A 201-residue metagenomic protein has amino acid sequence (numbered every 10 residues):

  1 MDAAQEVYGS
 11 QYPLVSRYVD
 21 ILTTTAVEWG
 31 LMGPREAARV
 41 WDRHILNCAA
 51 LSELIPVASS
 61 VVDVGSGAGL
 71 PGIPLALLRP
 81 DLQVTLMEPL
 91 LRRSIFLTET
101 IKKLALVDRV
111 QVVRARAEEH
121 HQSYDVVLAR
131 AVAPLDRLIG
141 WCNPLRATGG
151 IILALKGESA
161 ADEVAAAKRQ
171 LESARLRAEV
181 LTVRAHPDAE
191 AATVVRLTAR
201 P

Functional and structural regions predicted by a protein language model:
M1-V62, L78, R92-A105: Class I SAM-dependent transferase core
L22, L75, C142, K156 (+1 more regions): Residue-level signal for inorganic ion chemistry
A26, T100-K102, R146, K168-L171: Conserved hydrophobic residues forming the short capping helix/wall of the S-adenosyl-L-methionine
L46-A129, I139-G140: Conserved SAM/SAH cofactor-binding pocket of Class I
G67, A131-P134, E158: Short glycine-rich anion-binding loops that position phosphate/pyrophosphate groups of nucleotides and phosphorylated
R79, R146-T148: Helix-to-beta-strand junctions that scaffold the AdoMet/dcAdoMet cofactor pocket in Class I SAM-dependent enzymes
G149-S159: Conserved beta-strand signature within the Rossmann-like core of class I S-adenosyl-L-methionine
S159-P201: Active-site capping/gating segments
